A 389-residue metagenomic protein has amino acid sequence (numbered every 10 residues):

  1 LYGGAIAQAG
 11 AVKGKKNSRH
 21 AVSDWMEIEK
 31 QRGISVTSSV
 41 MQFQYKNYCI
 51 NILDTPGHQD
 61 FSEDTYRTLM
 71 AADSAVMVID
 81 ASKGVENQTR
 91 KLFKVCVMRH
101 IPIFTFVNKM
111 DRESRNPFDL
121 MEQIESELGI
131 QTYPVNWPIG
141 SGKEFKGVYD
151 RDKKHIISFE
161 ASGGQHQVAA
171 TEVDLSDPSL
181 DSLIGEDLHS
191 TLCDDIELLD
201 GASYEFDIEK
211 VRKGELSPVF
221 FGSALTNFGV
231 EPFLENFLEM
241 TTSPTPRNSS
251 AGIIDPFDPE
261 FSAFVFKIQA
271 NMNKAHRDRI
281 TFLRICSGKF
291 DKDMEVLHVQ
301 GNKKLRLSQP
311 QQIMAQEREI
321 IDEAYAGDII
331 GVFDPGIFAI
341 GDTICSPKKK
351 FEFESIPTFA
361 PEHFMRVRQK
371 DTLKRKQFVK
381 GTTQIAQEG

Functional and structural regions predicted by a protein language model:
L1, G33, D54, T68 (+10 more regions): Residue-level signature of catalytic and energy-coupling elements of molecular machines, predominantly ATP/GTP-dependent
L1-I79, V85, P134, L175: P-loop NTPase switch module centered on the Walker A-proximal segment
A7-S38, I130-W137, E144, S203-E209 (+5 more regions): Active-site phosphate-binding and catalytic loops of NTP-dependent enzymes
Q8, F61, S74, G84 (+9 more regions): Conserved helix-loop functional segments at active or binding sites
A81-A275, V296, I330: P-loop NTPase catalytic nucleotide-binding module
F104-F106, T358-D371: Short, hydrophobic beta-strand segments
H166-A170, M240, P244, N248-F364 (+1 more regions): Conserved nucleotide-binding/hydrolysis modules and their immediate coupling elements across P-loop/ASCE NTPase motors
T372-E388: Short amphipathic alpha-helix segments
